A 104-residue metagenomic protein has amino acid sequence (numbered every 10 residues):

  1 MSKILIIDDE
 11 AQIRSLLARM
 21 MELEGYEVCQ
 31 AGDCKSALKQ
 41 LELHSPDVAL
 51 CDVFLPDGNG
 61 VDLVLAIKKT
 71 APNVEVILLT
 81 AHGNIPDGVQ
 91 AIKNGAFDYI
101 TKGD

Functional and structural regions predicted by a protein language model:
I7-D8, A31, A49: Conserved sequence signature across two-component system core domains
A11-C29, L43: Two-component/phosphorelay signaling modules centered on CheY-like receiver
R14, P56, T80, N84: The feature encodes the CheY-like receiver
D33, N59-D62: Acidic catalytic/metal-coordinating carboxylates
K39, F54, V61-N73, Q90-K93: Short amphipathic alpha-helix used as the core "switch/output" element in two-component signaling
H44-L50, L55, I77: Active-site beta3 strand of CheY-like receiver
N73-N84, I92: A short, hydrophobic beta-strand element within the central beta-sheet of small alpha/beta folds
